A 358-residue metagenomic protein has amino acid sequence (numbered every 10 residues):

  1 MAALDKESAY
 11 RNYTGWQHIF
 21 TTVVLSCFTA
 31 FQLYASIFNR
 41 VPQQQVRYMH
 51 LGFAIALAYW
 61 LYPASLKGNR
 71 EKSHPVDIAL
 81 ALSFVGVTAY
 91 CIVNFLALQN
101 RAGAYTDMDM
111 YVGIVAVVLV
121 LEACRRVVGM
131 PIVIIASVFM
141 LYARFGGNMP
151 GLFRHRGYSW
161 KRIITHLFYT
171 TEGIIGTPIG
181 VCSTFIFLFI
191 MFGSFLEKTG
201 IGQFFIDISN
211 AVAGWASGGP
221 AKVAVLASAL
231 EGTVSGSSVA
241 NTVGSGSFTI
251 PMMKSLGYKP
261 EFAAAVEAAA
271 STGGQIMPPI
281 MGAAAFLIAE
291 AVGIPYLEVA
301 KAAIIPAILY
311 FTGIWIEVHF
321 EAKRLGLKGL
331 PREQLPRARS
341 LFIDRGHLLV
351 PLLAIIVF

Functional and structural regions predicted by a protein language model:
M1-N100, M110-I114: Conserved, well-structured core domains of diverse proteins
A2-H18, K301-F358: Long, contiguous bundles of hydrophobic transmembrane helices that form the permeation core of multi-pass
T22-A35, F53-P63, L82-C91, V115-C124 (+6 more regions): Hydrophobic core segments of alpha-helical transmembrane domains in multi-pass membrane transport and ion-translocation
Q43, N69-K72, L98-M191, I208 (+1 more regions): Hydrophobic transmembrane alpha-helices of multi-pass solute/ion transporters
Y90-A97, T242, G274-I288, P306-L330: Transmembrane-helix bundle segments that line or gate the permeation/cavity pathway in multi-pass membrane proteins
D107-Y111, E172-F185, A211-V225, L256-F262 (+1 more regions): Membrane-interfacial loop-to-helix junctions in multi-pass transporters
I206-G274, A284, G293: Hydrophobic transmembrane alpha-helices that form the pore/transport pathway of multi-pass ion and small-solute
A289-I305: Helix-coil boundary and interhelical linker segments in multi-pass alpha-helical membrane proteins
